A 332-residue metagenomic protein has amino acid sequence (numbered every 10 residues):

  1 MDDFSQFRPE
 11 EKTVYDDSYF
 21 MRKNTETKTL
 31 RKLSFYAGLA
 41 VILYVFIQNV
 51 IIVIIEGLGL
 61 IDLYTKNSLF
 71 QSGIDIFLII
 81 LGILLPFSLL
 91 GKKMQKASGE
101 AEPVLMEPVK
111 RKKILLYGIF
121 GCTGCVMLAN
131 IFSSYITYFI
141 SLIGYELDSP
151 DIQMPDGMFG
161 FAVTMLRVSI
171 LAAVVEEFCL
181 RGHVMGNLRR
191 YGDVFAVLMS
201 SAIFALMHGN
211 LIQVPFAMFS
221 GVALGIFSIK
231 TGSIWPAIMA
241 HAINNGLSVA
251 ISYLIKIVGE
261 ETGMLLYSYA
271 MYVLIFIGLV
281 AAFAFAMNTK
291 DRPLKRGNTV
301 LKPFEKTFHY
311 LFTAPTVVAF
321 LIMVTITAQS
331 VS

Functional and structural regions predicted by a protein language model:
D2-S18: Short, charged cytosolic
Y15-I42, K66-G73, K96-N130, K295-A319: Interfacial transmembrane-helix boundary/kink motif in multi-pass membrane proteins
T25-L33, L60-I74, D151-G160, Y253-V273 (+1 more regions): Membrane-interface segments at the starts/ends of alpha-helical transmembrane spans
I42-K93, S268-L274: Alpha-helical transmembrane segments in multi-pass membrane proteins
F46-I61, I131-I143, I243-I255, A328-V331: Membrane-helix interface motif
L63-Q71, E102-V174, T325-S332: Juxtamembrane helix-loop-helix connectors linking adjacent transmembrane helices in multi-pass membrane enzymes
G82-S98, Y135, I277-L294: Membrane-water interface of transmembrane alpha-helices
F161-A328, S332: Transmembrane helix-loop-helix hairpins at the membrane interface of multi-pass integral membrane proteins
